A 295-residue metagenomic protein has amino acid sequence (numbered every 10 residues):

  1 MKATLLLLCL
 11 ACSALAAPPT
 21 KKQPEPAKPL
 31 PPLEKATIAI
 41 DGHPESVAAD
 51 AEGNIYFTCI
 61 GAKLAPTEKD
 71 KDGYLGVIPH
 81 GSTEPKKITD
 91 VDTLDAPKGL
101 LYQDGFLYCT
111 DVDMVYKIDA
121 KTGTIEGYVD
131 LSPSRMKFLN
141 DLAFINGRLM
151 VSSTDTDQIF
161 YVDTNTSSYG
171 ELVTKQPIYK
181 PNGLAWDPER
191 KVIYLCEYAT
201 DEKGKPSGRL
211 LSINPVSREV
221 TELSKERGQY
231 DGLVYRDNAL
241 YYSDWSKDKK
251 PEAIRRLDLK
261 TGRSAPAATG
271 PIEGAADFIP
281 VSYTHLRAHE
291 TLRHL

Functional and structural regions predicted by a protein language model:
L33-T37, E84-D90, E126-L131, S168-T174 (+2 more regions): A short beta-strand motif characteristic of beta-propeller blades
T37-A65, K69-K71: Beta-strand-rich domains and repeat architectures in extracellular enzymes and scaffolds, especially beta-propellers
D41-E52, V91-D104, P133-M150, P177-V192 (+3 more regions): Beta-rich, blade/repeat-based domains predominating in secreted/periplasmic proteins but also intracellular
Y56-T58, C109, V151, L195 (+2 more regions): Residue position within the beta-strands of beta-propeller blades
P66-K71, T154-D155, D201-S207, K247-P251: Short, solvent-exposed loop/turn segments at conserved positions within beta-propeller repeat blades
G73-G76, M114-Y116, Q158-F160, R209-L211 (+1 more regions): A short loop-to-beta-strand structural motif that recurs across blades of beta-propeller domains
P79-S82, D119-G123, D163-S167, N214-S217 (+1 more regions): Short loop/turn segments that connect beta-strands within beta-propeller blades
T284-H294: Conserved small/polar residues in nucleotide/adenosyl-binding loops
